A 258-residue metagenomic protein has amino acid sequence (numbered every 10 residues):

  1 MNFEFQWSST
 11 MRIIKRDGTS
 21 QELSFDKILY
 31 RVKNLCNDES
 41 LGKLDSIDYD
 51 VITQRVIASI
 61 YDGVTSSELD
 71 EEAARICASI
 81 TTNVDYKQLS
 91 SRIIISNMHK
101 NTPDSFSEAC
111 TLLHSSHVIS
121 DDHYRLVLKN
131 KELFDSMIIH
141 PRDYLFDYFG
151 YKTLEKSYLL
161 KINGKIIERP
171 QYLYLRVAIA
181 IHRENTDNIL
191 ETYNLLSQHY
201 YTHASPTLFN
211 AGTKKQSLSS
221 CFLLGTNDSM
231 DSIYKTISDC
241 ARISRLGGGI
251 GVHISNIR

Functional and structural regions predicted by a protein language model:
M1-R258: Extended catalytic cores of very large enzyme megasubunits
